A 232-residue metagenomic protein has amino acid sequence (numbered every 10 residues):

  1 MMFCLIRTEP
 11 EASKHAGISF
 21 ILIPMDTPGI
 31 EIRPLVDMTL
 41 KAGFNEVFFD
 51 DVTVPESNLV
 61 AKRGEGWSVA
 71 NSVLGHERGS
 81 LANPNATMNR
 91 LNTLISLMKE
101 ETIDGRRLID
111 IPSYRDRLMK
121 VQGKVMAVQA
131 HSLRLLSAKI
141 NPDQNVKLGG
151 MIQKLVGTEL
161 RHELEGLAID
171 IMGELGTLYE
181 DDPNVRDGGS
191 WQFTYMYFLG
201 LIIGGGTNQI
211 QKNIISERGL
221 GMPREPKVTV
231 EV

Functional and structural regions predicted by a protein language model:
M1-F3, F20, F44-F48, W67-V69 (+5 more regions): Tryptophan-centric aromatic hotspots in well-structured domains and transmembrane helices
M1-R33: A short core secondary-structure module
R7-E11, P24, P28, D50 (+11 more regions): Short, well-ordered loop/turn and helix-capping segments at boundaries between secondary-structure elements and domains
K14-G17, A61, T207-N208: Short glycine/proline-enriched turns and hinge-like loops at secondary-structure junctions
I30-Q129, L201: Glycine-rich beta->alpha junctions and the first turn(s) of the following alpha-helix
G64-H76, S80-T87, L175-V232: Glycine-rich phosphate/cofactor-binding loops in nucleotide/flavin-utilizing enzymes
K99, I103-D104, P112, M126-N184: C-terminal helix-coil-helix/basic helical segment that borders enzyme active sites and/or dimer interfaces and provides
